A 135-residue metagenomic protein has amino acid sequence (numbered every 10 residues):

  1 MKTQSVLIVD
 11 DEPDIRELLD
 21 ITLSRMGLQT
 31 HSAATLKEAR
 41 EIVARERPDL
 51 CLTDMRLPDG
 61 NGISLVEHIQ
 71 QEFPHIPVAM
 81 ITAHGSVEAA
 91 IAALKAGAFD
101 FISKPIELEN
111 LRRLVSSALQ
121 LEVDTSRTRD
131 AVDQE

Functional and structural regions predicted by a protein language model:
D10, D54, T82: Active-site residues of response regulator receiver
R16, P58, S86: The feature encodes the CheY-like receiver
E17-R25: Charged docking surfaces used in two-component/phosphorelay signaling
G27-T35, I42: Short hydrophobic/Thr-rich beta-strand motif most characteristic of the beta2 strand and flanking loop of CheY-like
T35, N61-S64: Acidic catalytic/metal-coordinating carboxylates
E41, I63-P74, A92: Short amphipathic alpha-helix used as the core "switch/output" element in two-component signaling
E46-L52, L57: Active-site beta3 strand of CheY-like receiver
